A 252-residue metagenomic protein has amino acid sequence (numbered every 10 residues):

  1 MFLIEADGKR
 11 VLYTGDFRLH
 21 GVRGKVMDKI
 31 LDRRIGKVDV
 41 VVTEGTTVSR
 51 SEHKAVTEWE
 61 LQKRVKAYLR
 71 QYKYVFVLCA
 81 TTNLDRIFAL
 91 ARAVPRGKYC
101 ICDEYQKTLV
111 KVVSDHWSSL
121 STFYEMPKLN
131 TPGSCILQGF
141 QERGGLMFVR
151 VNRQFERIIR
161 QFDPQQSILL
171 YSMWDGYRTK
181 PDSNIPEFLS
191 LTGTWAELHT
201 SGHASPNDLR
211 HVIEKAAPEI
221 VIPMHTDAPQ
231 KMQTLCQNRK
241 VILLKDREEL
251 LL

Functional and structural regions predicted by a protein language model:
M1-D85, A89: His/Asp/Glu-rich metal-coordinating catalytic cores of metallo-dependent phosphodiesterases/hydrolases acting on
K9, F17-L19, T47-V48, T82-N83 (+4 more regions): Short, glycine-/Ser/Thr-/acidic-enriched flexible segments
R10-V11, D39-V40, Y74-V75, G97-C100 (+2 more regions): Beta-sheet entry/capping signal
Y13, V42-T43, V77, C100-D103 (+2 more regions): General beta-strand structural signal in soluble alpha/beta enzymes
I30-R34, V94, C236: Active-site catalytic pocket residues across diverse enzymes, especially alpha/beta-hydrolases
R33-K37, S119-M126, G193-W195: Structural recognition of alpha->loop->beta junctions
R50-D163, M224: Hard-cation-handling environments
P95-R96, P127-L252: C-terminal regulatory/interaction regions
